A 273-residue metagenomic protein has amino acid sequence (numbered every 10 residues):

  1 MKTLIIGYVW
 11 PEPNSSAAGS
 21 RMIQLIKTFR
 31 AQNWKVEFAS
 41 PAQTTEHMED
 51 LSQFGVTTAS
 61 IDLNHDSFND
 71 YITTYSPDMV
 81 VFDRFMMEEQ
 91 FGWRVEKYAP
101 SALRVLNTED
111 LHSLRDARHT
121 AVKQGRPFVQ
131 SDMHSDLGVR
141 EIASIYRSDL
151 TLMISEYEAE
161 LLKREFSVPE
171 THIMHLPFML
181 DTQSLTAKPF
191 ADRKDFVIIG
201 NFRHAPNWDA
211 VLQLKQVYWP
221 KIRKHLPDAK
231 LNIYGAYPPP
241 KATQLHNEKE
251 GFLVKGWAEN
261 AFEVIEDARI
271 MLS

Functional and structural regions predicted by a protein language model:
M1-M48: N-terminal subdomain of nucleotide-sugar transferases
K2, L103, D192-F196, I270: Charged active-site motifs of nucleotide-sugar-dependent glycosyltransferases
E12, R104-S135, E160, A191 (+1 more regions): Acceptor-binding helix/loop patch of EC 2.4 sugar-transfer enzymes, predominantly nucleotide-sugar-dependent
I23, L152, R164, V168 (+1 more regions): Conserved catalytic-core segment of nucleotide-activated headgroup transferases in glycan assembly
N69-Y75, A143-Y146, E259-I270: Short acidic alpha-helix that forms the nucleotide-activated donor recognition element in Leloir-type transferases
Y71-Q90, V105: Short N-terminal targeting/anchoring amphipathic segment
F82, L272-S273: Replace "UDP/GDP/ADP/TDP-sugars" with "nucleotide-sugars
Q90-F91, S135-E170, A242: A short, active-site helix/loop in glycosyltransferases that binds the activated sugar's phosphate group
